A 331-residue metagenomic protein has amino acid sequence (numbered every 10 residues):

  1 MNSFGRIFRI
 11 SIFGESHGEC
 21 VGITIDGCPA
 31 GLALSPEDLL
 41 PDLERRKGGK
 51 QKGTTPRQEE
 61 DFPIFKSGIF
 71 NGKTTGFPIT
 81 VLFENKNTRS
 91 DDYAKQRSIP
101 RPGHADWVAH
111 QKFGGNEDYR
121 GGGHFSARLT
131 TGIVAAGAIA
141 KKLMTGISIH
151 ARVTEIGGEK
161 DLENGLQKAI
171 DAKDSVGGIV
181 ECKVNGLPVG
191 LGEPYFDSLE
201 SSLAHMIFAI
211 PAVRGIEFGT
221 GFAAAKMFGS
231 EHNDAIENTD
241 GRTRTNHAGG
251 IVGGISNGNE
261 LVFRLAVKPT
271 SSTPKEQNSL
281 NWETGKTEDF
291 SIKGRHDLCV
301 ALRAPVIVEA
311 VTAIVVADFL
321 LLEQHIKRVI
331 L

Functional and structural regions predicted by a protein language model:
M1-R57: N-terminal, positively charged regions that mediate nucleic acid binding
R9, H17, V81, S272-L331: Internal helix-turn-beta structural module
F13-E19, K173-V176, V180-T287: Glycine-rich anion/phosphate-binding loop at the beta-strand->alpha-helix junction
E19-G31, R128-A151, D197-H205, N259-T270 (+1 more regions): Alpha-helical support elements that line or immediately flank enzyme active sites and cofactor-binding pockets
L43-P102, D106: Glycine-rich, N-terminal phosphate-binding loop and its surrounding beta-alpha-beta segment
Q51-E59, G146-V153, A169-V180, A212-A224 (+1 more regions): Flexible, glycine/charged-enriched surface loops at secondary-structure junctions
R97-G123, N278-H296: Short acidic, glycine/tyrosine-flanked loop/strand segments centered on an H-E-D-like triad
Q111-Y195, L199: Glycine-rich, mobile lid/loop segments that gate access to catalytic sites or pores
